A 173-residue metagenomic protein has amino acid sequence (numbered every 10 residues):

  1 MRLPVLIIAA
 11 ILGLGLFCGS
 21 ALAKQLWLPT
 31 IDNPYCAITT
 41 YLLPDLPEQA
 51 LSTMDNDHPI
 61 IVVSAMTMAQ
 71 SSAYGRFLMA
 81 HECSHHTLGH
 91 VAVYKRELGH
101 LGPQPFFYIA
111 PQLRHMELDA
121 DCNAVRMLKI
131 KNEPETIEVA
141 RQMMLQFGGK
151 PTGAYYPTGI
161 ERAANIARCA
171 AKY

Functional and structural regions predicted by a protein language model:
I7-F17: Bacterial N-terminal signal peptides
P29-I60: Catalytic zinc-binding patch centered on the HExxH motif and its immediate surroundings that defines zinc-dependent
V63-F77: Short pre-active-site segment immediately N-terminal to the catalytic Zn-binding motif
Y74, C83-G99, N132: Catalytic Zn2+-binding segment of zinc metalloproteases
M79-L88, D119, N123: Active-site His/Glu-centered metal-binding helix of metallohydrolases
H90-E117: Post-HEXXH active-site segment of zinc metalloproteases
L113-K131: An active-site-proximal "capping" alpha-helix that borders the catalytic cofactor pocket
I130-Y173: Long, well-structured alpha-helical subdomains associated with metal-dependent extracellular/ecto-lumenal hydrolases
